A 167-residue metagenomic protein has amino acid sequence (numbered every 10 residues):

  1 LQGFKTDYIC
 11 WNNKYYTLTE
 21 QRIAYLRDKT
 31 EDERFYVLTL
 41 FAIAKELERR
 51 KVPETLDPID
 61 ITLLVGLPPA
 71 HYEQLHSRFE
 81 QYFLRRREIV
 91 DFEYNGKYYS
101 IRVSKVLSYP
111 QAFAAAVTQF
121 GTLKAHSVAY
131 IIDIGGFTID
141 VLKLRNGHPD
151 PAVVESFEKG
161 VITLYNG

Functional and structural regions predicted by a protein language model:
L1, I139-L144: Short beta-strand scaffold segments in enzyme catalytic cores
L1-I131, H148-I162: Nucleotide/phosphate-binding catalytic cleft detector across ATP-hydrolyzing and phosphate-transferring enzymes
I132-G136: Active-site-proximal alpha-helical scaffolds that flank and shape metal-associated catalytic sites
